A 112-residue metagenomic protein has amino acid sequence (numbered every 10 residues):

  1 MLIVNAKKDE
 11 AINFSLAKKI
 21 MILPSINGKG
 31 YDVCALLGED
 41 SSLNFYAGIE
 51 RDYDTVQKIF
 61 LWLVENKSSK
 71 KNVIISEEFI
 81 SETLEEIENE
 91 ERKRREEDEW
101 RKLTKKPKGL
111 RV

Functional and structural regions predicted by a protein language model:
M1-V112: Eukaryotic intrinsically disordered, low-complexity regulatory linkers and tails enriched in Ser/Thr/Pro
